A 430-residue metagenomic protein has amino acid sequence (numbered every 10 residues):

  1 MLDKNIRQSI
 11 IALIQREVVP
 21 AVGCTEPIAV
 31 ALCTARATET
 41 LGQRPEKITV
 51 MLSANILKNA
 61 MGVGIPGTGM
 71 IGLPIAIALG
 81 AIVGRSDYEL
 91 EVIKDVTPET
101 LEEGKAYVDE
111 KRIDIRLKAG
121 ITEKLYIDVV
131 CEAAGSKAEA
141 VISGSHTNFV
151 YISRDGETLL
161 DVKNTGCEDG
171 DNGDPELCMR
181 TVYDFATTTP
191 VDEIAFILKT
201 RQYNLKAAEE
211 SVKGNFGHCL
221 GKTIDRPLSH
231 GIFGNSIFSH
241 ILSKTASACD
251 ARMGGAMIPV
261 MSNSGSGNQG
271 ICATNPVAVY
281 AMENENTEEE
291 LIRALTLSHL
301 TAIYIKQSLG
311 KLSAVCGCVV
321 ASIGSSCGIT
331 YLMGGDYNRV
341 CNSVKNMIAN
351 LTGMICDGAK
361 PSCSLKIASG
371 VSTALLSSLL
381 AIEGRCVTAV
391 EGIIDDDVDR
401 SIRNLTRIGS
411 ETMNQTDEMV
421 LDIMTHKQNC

Functional and structural regions predicted by a protein language model:
M1-I11, G42-I56, S236-G255, T287-I305 (+1 more regions): Acidic-glycine-rich active-site phosphate/pyrophosphate-binding loop
L2, I6-L41: N-terminal signal-anchor module of multipass membrane proteins
L2, V22-T25, A54-I56, S145-T147 (+6 more regions): A structural signal for small-residue-enriched, beta-sheet-centric alpha/beta enzyme cores and oligomeric scaffold folds
P20-R36, I258-N275, C316-V320: Conserved phosphate/anionic-ligand binding catalytic regions in large, soluble enzymes, centered on
A31-I121, I127: Early transmembrane hairpin of solute transport permeases
T38-T40, Y280-R293, I303-S369, I382-G392: Hydrophobic alpha-helical bundle architecture
R44-I48, Y88-I93, D114-R116, D192-I197 (+7 more regions): Flexible, glycine/charged-enriched surface loops at secondary-structure junctions
D109-G255, V420-C430: Signature of multi-pass transmembrane helix bundles
